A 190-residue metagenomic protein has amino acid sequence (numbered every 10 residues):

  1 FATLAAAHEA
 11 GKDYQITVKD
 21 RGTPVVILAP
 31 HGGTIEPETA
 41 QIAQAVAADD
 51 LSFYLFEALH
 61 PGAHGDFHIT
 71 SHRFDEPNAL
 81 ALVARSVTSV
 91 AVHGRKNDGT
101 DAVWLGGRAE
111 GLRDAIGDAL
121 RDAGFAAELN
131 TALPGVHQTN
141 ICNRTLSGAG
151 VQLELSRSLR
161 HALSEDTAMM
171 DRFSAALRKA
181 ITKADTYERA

Functional and structural regions predicted by a protein language model:
F1-A190: N-terminal catalytic or cofactor-binding beta/alpha core of small enzyme domains
